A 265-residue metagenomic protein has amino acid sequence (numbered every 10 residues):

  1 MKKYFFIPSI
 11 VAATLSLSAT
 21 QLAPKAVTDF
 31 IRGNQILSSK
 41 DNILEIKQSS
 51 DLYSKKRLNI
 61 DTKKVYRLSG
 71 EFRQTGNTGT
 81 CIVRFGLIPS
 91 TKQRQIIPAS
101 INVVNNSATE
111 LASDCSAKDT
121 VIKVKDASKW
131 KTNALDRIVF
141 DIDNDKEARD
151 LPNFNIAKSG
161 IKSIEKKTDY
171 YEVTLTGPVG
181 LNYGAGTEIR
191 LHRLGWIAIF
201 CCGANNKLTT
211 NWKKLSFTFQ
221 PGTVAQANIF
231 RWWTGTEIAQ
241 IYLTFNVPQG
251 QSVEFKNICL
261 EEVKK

Functional and structural regions predicted by a protein language model:
Y4-A13: Sec-dependent N-terminal signal peptides
I31-S49: Short carbohydrate-recognition loop motifs
L44, S54-N59, I199-L208: Beta-strand-rich interaction surfaces with strong enrichment in secreted/lumenal proteins
S54-V83, S107, S113-S116, Y171 (+2 more regions): Extra-cytoplasmic beta-strand recognition segments
G76-G79, G86-N182: Autoprocessing Asn-cyclization modules and mimics
T80-I88, R137-I142, S216-E254, I258: Extracellular beta-strand ligand-recognition surfaces/modules
A99-A117, R149-F154, H192-W233: Extracellular carbohydrate recognition and processing domains and analogous Trp-centered ligand-binding platforms
T176-G195: Surface-exposed interaction regions enriched in Ser/Thr/Asp/Glu that occur as long low-complexity tracts or repetitive
